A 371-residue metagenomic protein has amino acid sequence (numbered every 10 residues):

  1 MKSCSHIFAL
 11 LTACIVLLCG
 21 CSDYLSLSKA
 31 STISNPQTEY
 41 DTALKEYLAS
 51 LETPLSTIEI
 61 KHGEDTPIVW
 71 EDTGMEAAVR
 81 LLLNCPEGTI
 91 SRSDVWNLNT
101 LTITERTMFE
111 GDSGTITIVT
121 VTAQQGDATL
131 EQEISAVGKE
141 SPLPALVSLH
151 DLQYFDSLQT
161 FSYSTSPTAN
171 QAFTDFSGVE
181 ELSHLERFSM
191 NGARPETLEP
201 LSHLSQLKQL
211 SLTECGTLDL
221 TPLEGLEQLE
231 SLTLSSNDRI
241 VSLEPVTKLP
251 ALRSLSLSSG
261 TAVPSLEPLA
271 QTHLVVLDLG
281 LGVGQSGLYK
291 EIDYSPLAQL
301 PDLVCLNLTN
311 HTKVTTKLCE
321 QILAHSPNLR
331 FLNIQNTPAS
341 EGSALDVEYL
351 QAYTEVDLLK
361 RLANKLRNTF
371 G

Functional and structural regions predicted by a protein language model:
M1-F8: Bacterial N-terminal signal peptides that target proteins for export
L17-G20: C-terminal motif of bacterial Sec signal peptides marking the signal peptidase cleavage site
S22-L25: Bacterial signal peptide processing site
S28-T32: Boundary at the C-terminal end of the N-terminal hydrophobic targeting segment
Y40, L44-I90, E105: Surface-exposed cap/linker segments adjacent to membranes
T100-A123, A128-D151, S157-G178, H184-T197 (+9 more regions): Concave beta-strand-loop units of leucine-rich repeat
